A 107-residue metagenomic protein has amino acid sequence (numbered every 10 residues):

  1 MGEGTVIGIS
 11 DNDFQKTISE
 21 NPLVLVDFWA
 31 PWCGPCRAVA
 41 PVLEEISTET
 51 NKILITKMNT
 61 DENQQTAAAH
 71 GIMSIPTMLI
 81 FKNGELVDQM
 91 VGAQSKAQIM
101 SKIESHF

Functional and structural regions predicted by a protein language model:
M1-L25, A30-L54, D61-F107: Proteins that catalyze or organize thiol-disulfide redox chemistry and the adjacent proteostasis machinery handling
